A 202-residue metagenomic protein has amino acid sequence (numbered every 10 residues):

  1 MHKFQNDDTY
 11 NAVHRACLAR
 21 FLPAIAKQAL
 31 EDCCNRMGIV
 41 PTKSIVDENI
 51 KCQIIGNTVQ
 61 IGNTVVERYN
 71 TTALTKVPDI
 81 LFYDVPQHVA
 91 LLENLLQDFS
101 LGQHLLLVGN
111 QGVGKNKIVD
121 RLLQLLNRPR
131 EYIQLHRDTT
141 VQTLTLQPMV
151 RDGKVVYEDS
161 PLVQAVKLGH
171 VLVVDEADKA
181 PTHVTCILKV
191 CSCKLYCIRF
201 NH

Functional and structural regions predicted by a protein language model:
M1, L95, L144, L162 (+2 more regions): Conserved RecA-like P-loop NTPase ATPase core
M1-V85, E93: Alpha-helical lid/collar subdomain of P-loop NTPases
L74, P129-D152: Conserved P-loop NTPase mechanochemical-coupling segment
E93-D98, V150-L172: Conserved alpha-helical scaffold flanking the Walker A/P-loop in AAA+ ATPase domains
S100, H104-R137: Walker A/P-loop
G102-Q103, N127-P129, L168-H170, K194-Y196: Short glycine-/polar-rich loops that comprise or flank the Walker A/P-loop and associated switch/sensor motifs
I118-L122, T143, P161, H183-C191: Alpha-helical scaffold elements adjacent to nucleotide-binding pockets in ATP/GTP-utilizing enzyme cores
P148-M149, G169-H202: Conserved catalytic/switch belt of AAA+ P-loop NTPases
